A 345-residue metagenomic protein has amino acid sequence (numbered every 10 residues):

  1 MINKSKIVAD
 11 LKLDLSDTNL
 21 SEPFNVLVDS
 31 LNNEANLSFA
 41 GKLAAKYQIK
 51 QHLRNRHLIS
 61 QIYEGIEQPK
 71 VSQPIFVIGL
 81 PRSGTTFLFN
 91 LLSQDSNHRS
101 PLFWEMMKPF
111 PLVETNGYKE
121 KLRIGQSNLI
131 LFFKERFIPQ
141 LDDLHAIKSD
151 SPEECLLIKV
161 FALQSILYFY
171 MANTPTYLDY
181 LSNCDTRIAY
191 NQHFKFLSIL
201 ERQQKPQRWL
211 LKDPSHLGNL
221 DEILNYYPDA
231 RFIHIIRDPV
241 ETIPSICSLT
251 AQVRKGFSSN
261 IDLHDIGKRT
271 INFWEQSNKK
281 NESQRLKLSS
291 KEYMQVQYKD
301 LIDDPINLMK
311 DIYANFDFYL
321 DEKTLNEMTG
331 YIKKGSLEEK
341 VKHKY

Functional and structural regions predicted by a protein language model:
L13-R56: Charged, amphipathic alpha-helical linker segments immediately N-terminal to NTP-binding catalytic cores
A40-L80: Long amphipathic N-terminal alpha/beta scaffold segment
V77-Q94: Glycine-rich phosphate-binding P-loop
Q94-W104: Post-Walker A helix-loop "phosphate-sensing" segment adjacent to the P-loop in P-loop NTPases
M107-W209: PAPS-dependent sulfation machinery
Q207-P214, A230, K268, L288-D311 (+1 more regions): Phosphate-binding beta-loop-alpha motif at adenosine-nucleotide cofactor sites
K212, I223-S248: Conserved phosphate-donor/acceptor-positioning beta-strand/loop module used by diverse small-molecule
P244-Q276, L325-Y345: PAPS-dependent sulfotransferase catalytic core
